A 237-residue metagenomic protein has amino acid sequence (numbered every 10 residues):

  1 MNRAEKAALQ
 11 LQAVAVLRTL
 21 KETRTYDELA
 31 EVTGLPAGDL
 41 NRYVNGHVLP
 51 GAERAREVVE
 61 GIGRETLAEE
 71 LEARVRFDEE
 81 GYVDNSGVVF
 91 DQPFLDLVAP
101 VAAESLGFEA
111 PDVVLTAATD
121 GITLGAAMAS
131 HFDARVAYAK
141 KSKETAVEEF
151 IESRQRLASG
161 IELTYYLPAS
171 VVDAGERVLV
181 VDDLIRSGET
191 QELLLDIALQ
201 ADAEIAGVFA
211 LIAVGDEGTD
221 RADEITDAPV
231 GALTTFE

Functional and structural regions predicted by a protein language model:
R3-E31, R42-A110: Active-site-facing substrate-recognition patch
A4-Q10, D196-E237: PRPP-dependent phosphoribosyltransferase catalytic core
V32, H131: Residues within the alpha-helical elements of helix-turn-helix
P111-A118: Short glycine-rich phosphate-binding loop at a beta-alpha junction
A134-V178: Short, glycine/charge-rich flexible loops or terminal/linker lids adjacent to PRPP-binding catalytic cores
L167, V181-L184, G207: C-terminal binding/interaction regions
D182-L195: Acidic, divalent-metal-coordinating active-site segment for phosphoryl/phosphodiester hydrolysis, typified by short
